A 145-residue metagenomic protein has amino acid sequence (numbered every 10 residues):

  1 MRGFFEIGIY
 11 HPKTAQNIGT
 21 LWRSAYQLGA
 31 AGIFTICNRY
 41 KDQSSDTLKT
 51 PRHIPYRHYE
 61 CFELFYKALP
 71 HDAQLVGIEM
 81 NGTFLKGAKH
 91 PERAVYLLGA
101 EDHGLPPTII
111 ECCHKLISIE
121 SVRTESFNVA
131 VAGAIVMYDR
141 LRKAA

Functional and structural regions predicted by a protein language model:
M1-N81, L141-R142: RNA substrate-binding interface of SAM-dependent RNA methyltransferases
Q16-N17, G104, F127: Residues that form or flank phosphate/diphosphate-binding pockets in enzymes that use nucleotide phosphates
I18-G19, P91, V129-A130: Conserved strand-to-helix beginnings and helix N-cap segments that scaffold or border functional pockets
N38-R39, C61-F62, E101-H103, S121-E125: Short, acidic/turn-prone active-site loops that include or flank metal/cofactor- and phosphate-binding residues
S44-L48, A88-K89, A130: Short secondary-structure transition/capping segments
N81-E120: Active-site/ligand-binding-proximal alpha/beta "capping" segment
I109-A145: Structured adenosyl-cofactor binding patch, chiefly the S-adenosyl-L-methionine
